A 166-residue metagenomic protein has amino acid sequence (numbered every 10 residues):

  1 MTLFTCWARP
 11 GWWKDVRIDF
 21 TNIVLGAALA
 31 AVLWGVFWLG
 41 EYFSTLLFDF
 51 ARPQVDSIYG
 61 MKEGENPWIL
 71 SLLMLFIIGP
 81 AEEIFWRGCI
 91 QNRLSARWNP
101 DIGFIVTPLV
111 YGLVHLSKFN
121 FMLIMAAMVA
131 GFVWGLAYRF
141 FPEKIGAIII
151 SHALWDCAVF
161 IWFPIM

Functional and structural regions predicted by a protein language model:
M1-A27, F140-G146: Membrane-helix interface linkers and caps
T2, A30-W34, L39, G112 (+3 more regions): Hydrophobic alpha-helical segments of integral membrane proteins
T2, W7-A8, L29, A81 (+2 more regions): Alpha-helical structural elements
T5-P10, F37-E41, E82-E83, R87 (+1 more regions): Alpha-helical transmembrane segments of polytopic integral membrane proteins, especially the permease/helical cores
W12-I78, A96: Juxtamembrane helix-loop-helix connectors linking adjacent transmembrane helices in multi-pass membrane enzymes
G64-M166: Transmembrane helix-loop-helix hairpins at the membrane interface of multi-pass integral membrane proteins
